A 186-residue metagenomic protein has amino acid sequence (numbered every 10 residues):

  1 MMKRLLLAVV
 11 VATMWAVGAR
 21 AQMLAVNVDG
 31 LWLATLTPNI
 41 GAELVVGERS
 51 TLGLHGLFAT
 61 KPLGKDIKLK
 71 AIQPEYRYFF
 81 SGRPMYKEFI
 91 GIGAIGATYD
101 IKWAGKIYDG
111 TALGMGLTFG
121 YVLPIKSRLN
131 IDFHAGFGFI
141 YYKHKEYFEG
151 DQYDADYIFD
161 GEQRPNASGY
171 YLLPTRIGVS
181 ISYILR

Functional and structural regions predicted by a protein language model:
L5-W15: Sec-dependent N-terminal signal peptides
W15-A21: Sec/Tat signal peptide C-region and signal peptidase I cleavage site
M23, T35, L69, A112-G114 (+1 more regions): Membrane-spanning beta-strands of outer-membrane beta-barrel proteins
M23-A25, D100-A104, I158-N166: Extracytoplasmic loops and strand-loop junctions of Gram-negative outer membrane beta-barrel proteins
V26-L33: Short strand-turn segments of transmembrane beta-barrel domains in outer membranes, especially the first one or two
L44-F133, Y183: Gram-negative (and chloroplast) outer-membrane scaffold detector with strong preference for beta-barrel transmembrane
Y147-Q163: Solvent-exposed loop segments that connect transmembrane elements
Y171-R186: Outer-membrane beta-barrel "beta-signal"
